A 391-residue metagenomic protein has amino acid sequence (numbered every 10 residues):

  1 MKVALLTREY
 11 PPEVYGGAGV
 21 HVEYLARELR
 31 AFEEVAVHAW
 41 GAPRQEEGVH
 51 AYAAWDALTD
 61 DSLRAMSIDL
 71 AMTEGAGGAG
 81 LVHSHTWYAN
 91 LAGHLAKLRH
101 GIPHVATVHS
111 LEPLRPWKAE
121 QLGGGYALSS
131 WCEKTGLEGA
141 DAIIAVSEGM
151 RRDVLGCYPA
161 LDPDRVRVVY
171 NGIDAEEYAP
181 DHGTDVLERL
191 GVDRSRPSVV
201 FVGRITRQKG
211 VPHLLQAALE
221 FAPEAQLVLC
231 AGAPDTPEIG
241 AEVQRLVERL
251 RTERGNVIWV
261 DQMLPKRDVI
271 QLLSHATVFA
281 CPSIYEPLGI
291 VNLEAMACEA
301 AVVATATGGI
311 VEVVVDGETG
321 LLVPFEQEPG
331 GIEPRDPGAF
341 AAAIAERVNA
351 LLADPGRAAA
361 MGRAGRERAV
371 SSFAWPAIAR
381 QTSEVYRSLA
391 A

Functional and structural regions predicted by a protein language model:
V20, P197, F201, T206-E220 (+1 more regions): A conserved mid-protein helix/loop that constitutes part of the nucleotide-sugar donor-binding site
S84-A89, V108: Short His-centered aromatic/hydrophobic patch
I102-P103, L114-T135, R152: Nucleotide-sugar donor phosphate/pyrophosphate-binding loop at the beta->alpha transition of glycosyltransferases
G149, G172: Carbohydrate-associated surface elements
G240-R267: Nucleotide-activated donor-binding/catalytic signature segment of Leloir-type glycosyltransferases, i.e., the conserved
Q271-A276: Short alpha-helical donor nucleotide-sugar binding micro-motif in glycosyltransferases
I284: Aromatic "clamp/platform" in nucleotide-sugar-dependent glycosyltransferases that forms part of the donor/acceptor
A301-A304, V314, L321-L322: Short hydrophobic beta-strand element within catalytic cores of glycosyltransferases and related nucleotide-activated
